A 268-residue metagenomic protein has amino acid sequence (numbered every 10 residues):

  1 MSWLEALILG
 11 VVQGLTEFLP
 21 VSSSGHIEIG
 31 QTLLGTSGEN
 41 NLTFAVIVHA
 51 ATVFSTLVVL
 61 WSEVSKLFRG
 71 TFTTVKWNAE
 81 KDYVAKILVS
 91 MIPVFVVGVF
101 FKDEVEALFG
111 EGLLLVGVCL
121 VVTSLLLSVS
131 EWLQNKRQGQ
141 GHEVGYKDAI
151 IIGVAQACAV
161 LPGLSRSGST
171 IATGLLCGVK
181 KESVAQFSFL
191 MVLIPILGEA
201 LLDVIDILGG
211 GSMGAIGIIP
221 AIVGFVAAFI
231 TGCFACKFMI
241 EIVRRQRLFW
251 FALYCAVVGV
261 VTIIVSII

Functional and structural regions predicted by a protein language model:
M1-I268: Multi-pass membrane proteins that catalyze or facilitate reactions on polyprenyl-/lipid-phosphate substrates and their
